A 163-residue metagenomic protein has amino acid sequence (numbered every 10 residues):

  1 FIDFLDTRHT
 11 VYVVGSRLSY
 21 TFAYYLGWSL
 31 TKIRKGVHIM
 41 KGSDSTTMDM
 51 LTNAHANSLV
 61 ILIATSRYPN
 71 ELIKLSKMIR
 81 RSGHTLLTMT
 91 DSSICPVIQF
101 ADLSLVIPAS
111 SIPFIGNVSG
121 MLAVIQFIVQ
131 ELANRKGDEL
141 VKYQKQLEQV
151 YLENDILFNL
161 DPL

Functional and structural regions predicted by a protein language model:
F1-T7: A short, well-structured juxtamembrane/interface segment
T7-R8, V150: A short structural micro-motif
H9-A123, F127-K136: Glycine-rich phosphate-binding loops that contact phosphosugars or nucleotide phosphates
D138-L163: A short, charged, Gly/Pro-tolerant segment at domain boundaries
